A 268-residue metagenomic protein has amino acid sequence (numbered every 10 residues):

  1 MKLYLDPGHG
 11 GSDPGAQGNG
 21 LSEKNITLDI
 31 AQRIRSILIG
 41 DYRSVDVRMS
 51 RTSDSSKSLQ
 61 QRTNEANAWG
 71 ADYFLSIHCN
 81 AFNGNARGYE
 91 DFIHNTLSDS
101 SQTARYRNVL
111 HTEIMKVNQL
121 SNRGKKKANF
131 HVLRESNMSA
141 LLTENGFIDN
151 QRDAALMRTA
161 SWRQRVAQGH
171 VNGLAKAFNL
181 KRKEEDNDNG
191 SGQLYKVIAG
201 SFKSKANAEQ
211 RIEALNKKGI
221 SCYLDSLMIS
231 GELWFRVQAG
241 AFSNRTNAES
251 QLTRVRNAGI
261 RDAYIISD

Functional and structural regions predicted by a protein language model:
K2-L3, S12, L21, N25-G190 (+2 more regions): Active-site-proximal helix/loop segments of hydrolytic enzymes
L3, Y89, A140-L141, Y195-V197 (+2 more regions): A broad, low-specificity signal marking well-ordered, structured residues that form hydrophobic/aromatic
P7-G11, S201-S204: Short polar catalytic/cofactor-binding loops
G15, S101, R152-D153, A160 (+3 more regions): Short acidic, gly/pro-rich beta-turn/loop elements at beta-sheet edges and active-site/ligand-binding grooves
G18-N25, L110, F242-L252: Periplasmic OmpA-like peptidoglycan-binding domain that tethers envelope proteins to the cell wall
T27, I198-A206: Short, surface-exposed ligand-recognition loops at beta-strand->loop->(often short) alpha-helix junctions that present
E90-F92, K196-I198, R236-Q238: Short aromatic/hydrophobic contact patches that present stacked aromatics for nucleic-acid/ligand binding
D188-Q193, K203-D268: Extracytoplasmic
